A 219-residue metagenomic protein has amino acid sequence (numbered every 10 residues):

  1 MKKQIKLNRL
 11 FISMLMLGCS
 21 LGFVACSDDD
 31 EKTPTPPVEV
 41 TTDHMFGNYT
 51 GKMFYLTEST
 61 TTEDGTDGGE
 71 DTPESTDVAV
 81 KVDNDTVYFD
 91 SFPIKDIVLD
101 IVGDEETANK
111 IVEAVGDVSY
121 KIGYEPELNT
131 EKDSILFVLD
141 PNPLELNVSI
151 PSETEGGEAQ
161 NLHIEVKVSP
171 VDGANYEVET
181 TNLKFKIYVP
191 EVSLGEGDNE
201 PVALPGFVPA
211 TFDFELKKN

Functional and structural regions predicted by a protein language model:
M1-L10, M14, G18-N48, L216-N219: Bacterial Sec-dependent N-terminal signal peptides
P36-N219: First exposed extracellular module after export/assembly in secreted or surface-exposed proteins
